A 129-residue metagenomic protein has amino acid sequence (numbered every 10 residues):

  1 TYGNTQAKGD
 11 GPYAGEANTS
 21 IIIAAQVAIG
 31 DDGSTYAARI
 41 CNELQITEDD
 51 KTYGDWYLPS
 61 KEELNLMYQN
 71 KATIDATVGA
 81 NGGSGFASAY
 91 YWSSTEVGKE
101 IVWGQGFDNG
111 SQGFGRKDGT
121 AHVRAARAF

Functional and structural regions predicted by a protein language model:
T1-T47, G54-W56, A89, E100-G104 (+1 more regions): Extracellular adhesion/carbohydrate-recognition regions
S34, E43-L44, K61-F129: C-terminal, surface-exposed recognition/capping segments
D50-P59, V78-A80: Surface-exposed patches in mature extracellular/periplasmic domains of secreted proteins
